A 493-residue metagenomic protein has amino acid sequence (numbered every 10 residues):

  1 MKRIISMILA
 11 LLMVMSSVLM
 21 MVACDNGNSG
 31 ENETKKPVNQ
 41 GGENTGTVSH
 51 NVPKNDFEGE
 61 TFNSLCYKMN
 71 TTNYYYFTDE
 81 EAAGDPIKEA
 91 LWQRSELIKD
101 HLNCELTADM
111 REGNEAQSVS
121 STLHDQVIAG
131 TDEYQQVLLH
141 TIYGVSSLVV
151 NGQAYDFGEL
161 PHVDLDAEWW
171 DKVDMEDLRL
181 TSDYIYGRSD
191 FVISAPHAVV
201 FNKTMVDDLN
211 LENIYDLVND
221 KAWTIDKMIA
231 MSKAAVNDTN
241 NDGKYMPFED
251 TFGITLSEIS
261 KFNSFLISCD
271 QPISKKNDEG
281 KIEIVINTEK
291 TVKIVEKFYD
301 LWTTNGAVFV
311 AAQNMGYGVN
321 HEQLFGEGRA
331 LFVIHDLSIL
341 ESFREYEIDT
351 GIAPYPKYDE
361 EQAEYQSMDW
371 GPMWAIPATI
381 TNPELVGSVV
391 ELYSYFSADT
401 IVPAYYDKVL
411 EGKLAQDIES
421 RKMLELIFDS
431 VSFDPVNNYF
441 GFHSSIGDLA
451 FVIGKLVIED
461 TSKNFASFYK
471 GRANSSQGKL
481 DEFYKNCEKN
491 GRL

Functional and structural regions predicted by a protein language model:
K2-A10, V14-N151, T400, I458-L493: Conserved N-terminal structural module of periplasmic/extracytoplasmic solute-binding proteins
G46-E60, E112-Q117, T141-H197: Hinge/lid segment of periplasmic solute-binding proteins
L65-C66, T131-V137, T141-I142, L178-V199 (+2 more regions): Extracytoplasmic/periplasmic solute-binding protein
R111-T122, K221-K227, A311-Q323: Short helix-initiation/N-cap motifs at beta->coil->alpha
H162-W170, V218-D220, M246-P247, P272-K293 (+1 more regions): Short, solvent-exposed loop/beta-turn-alpha elements that line the ligand-binding surface or hinge of extracytoplasmic
I229-S232, F265-M315: Glycine-centered hinge/linker elements that transmit conformational signals in sensory and ligand-binding systems
R344-G412: Extracytoplasmic/periplasmic substrate-recognition and gating elements
A378-G387, S397-L493: Conserved C-terminal helix/tail region of periplasmic/extracytoplasmic solute-binding proteins
